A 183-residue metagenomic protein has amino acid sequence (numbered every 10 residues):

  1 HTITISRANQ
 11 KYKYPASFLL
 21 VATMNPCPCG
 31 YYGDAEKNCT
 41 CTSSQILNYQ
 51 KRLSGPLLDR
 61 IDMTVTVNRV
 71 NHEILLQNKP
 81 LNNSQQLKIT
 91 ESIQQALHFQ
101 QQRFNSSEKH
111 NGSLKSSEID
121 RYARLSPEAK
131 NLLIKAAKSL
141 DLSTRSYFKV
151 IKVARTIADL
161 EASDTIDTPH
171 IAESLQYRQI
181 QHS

Functional and structural regions predicted by a protein language model:
H1-S183: Basic, amphipathic alpha-helical bundle interface domains used for macromolecular binding and assembly
